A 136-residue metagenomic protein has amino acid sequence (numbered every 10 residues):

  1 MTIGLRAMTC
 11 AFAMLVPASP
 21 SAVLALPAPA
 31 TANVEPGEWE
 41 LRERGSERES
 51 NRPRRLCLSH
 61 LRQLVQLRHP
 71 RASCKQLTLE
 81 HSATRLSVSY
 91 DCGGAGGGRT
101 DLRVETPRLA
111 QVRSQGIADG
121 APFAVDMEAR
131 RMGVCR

Functional and structural regions predicted by a protein language model:
T2-E38, R42-R44, R131-R136: Amphipathic/hydrophobic helical signal segments and adjacent flexible N-terminal regions that mediate secretion
A18-A22, R48-L58, A129: Short, exposed beta-strand "edge-strand" segments with a Pro/Gly-rich flavor and a Y/T-containing core
E35, R52, V125: Residues that flank catalytic or metal-binding motifs in active/ligand-binding sites
E40-R44, L86-G93, L102, V112-A118: Short beta-strand segments that buttress and anchor functional surface loops
S46-E49, G120-A121: Solvent-exposed loop/turn segments connecting transmembrane beta-strands in outer-membrane beta-barrel proteins
E49-E105: Central antiparallel beta-sheet cores of small beta-barrel/beta-sandwich binding domains
P107-A110: Coil-to-beta-strand transition motifs
D119-R136: Edge beta-strand at a domain terminus
